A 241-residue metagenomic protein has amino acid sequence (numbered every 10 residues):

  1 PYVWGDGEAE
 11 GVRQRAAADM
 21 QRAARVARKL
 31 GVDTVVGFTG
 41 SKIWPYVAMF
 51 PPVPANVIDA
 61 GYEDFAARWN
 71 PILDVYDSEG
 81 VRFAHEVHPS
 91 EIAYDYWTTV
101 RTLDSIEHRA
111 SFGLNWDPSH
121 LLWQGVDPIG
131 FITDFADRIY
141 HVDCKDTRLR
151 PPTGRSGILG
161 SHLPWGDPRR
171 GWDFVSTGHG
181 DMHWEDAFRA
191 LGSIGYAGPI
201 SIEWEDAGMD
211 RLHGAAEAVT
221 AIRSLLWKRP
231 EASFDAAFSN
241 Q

Functional and structural regions predicted by a protein language model:
Y2-L114: Active-site acidic/histidine proton-transfer and metal-coordination neighborhood in alpha/beta enzyme cores
R22-R25, G31-D33, Y46, N70-P71 (+2 more regions): Histidine-acidic metal/acid-base catalytic patches
